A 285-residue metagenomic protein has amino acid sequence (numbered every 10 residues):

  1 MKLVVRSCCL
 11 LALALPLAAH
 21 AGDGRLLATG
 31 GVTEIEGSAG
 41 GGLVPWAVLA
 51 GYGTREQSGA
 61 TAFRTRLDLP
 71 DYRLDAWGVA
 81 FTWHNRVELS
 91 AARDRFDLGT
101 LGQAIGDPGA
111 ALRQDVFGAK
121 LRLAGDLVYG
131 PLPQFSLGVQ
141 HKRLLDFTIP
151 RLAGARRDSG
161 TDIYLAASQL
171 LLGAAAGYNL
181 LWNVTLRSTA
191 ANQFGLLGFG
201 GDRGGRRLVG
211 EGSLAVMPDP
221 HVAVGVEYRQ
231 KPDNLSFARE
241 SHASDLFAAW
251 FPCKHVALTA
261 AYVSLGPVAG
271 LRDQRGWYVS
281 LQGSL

Functional and structural regions predicted by a protein language model:
M1-V32: Cleavable N-terminal export/targeting peptides
A21-R151, A155-A174, L180, P218-V222 (+3 more regions): Transmembrane beta-barrel domains of Gram-negative outer membranes and organellar outer membranes
T100, Q193-G195, D233-F237, P267-G270: A generic structural signal for short coil/turn motifs at secondary-structure boundaries
D107-G109, A153-A155, G200-D202, G276-S280: Flexible, surface-exposed loop regions and adjacent strand-edge segments of Gram-negative outer-membrane beta-barrel
V116-A119, W250-F251, V256, S264 (+1 more regions): Outer-membrane beta-barrel "beta-signal"
A166-P220, Y228: Histidine/lysine/aspartate-rich catalytic loop segments that bind and position anionic ligands
D219, R229-N234, C253-H255, L265-P267: Short Gly/Pro-enriched loop/turn and capping motifs at secondary-structure junctions
V226, D245-F251, A257-A261: C-terminal transmembrane helix-loop-helix hairpin of multi-pass membrane proteins
